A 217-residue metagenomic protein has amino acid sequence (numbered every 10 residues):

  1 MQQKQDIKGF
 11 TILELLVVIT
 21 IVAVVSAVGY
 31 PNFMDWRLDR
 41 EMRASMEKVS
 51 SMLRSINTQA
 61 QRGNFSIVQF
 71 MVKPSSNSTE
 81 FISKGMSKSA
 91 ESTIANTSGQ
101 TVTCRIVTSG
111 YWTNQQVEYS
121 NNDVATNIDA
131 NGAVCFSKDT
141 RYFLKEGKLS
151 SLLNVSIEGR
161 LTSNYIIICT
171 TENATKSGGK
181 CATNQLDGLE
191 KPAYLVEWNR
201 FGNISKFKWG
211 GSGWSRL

Functional and structural regions predicted by a protein language model:
M1-L38, M42, M52: N-terminal single-pass transmembrane signal-anchor helix
V28-D35, D39, E47, T58 (+1 more regions): N-terminal helix-rich module
F65-V68: G2-box/ATP-lid motif of Bergerat-fold
